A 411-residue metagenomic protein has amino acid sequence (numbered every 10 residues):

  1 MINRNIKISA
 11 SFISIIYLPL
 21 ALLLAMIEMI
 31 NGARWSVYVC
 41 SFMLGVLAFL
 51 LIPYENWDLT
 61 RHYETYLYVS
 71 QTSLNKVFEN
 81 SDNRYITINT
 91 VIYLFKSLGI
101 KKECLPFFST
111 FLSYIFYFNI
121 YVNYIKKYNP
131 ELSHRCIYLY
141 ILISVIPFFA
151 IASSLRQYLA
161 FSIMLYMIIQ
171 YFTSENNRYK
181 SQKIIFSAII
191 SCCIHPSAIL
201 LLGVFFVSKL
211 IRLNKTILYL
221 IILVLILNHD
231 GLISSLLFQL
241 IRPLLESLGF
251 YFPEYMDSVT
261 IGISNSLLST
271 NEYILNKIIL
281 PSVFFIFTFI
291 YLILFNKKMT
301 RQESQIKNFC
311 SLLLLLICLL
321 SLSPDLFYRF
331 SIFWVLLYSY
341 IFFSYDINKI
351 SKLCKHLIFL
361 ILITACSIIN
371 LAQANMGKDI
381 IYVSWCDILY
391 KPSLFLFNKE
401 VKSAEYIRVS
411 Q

Functional and structural regions predicted by a protein language model:
A33-V39, M299-S311, L353-F359: Membrane-interfacial loop-to-transmembrane alpha-helix junctions, especially the N-terminal start
E55, T60-Y63, V69-S70, V204-F330 (+1 more regions): Alpha-helical transmembrane segments and terminal signal-anchor/GPI-anchor hydrophobic tails, characterized by long
T60-Y68, V77-I100: Short hydrophobic/aromatic helix or loop-helix immediately within or flanking a transmembrane segment in polytopic
F108-K127: Transmembrane-helix motifs of polytopic, lipid-linked glycan transferases
Y121-S144: Transmembrane-helix signature of polytopic, membrane-embedded enzymes that assemble or transfer cell-envelope glycans
Y138, I146-M164, I168, I194 (+1 more regions): Membrane-water interface signatures at transmembrane helix termini and the short loops that connect adjacent helices
P147, Q182-V207, C318: Membrane-interface alpha helices of multi-pass inner-membrane proteins
M164-Q182: Membrane-interface transmembrane helices that cradle and orient dolichyl/undecaprenyl
